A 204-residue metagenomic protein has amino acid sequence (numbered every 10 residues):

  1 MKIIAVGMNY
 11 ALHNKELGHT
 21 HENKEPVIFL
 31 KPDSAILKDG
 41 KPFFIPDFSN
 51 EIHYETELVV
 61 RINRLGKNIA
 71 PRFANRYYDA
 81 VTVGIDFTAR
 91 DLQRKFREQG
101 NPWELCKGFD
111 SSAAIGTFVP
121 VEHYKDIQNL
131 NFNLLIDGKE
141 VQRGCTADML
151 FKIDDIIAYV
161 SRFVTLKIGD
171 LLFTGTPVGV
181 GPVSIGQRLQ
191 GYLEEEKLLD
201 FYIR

Functional and structural regions predicted by a protein language model:
M1-L171, G179-R204: Catalytic-core "active-site belt" of small-molecule-metabolizing enzymes, emphasizing His/Asp/Glu-rich regions
T176: Switch II (G3) loop of P-loop NTPases
